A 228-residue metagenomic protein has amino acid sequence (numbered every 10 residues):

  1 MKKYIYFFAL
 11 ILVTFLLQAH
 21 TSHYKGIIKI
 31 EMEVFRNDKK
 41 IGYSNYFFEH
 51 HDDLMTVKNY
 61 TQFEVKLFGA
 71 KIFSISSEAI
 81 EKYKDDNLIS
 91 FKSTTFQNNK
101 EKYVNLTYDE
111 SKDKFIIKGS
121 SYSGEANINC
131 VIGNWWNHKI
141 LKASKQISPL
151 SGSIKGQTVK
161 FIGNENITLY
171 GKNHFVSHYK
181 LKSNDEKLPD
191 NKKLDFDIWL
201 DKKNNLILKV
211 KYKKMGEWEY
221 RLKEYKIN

Functional and structural regions predicted by a protein language model:
M1-Y4: Positively charged n-region of N-terminal signal peptides that target proteins for export
Y6-F7, N205: General alpha-helical segment detector with a strong preference for membrane-spanning helices and helix-boundary regions
F7-F15: Bacterial N-terminal signal peptides
L10-I11, K82, E125-A126, G216: Low-complexity, intrinsically disordered regions enriched in charged/polar residues
T21-Y108, K139-N228: Acidic, serine/threonine-rich low-complexity disordered tracts
S93-G133: Hydrophobic, well-structured mid-protein blocks that either form specific transmembrane helices
G133, N137-K139: Alpha-helical transmembrane spans
